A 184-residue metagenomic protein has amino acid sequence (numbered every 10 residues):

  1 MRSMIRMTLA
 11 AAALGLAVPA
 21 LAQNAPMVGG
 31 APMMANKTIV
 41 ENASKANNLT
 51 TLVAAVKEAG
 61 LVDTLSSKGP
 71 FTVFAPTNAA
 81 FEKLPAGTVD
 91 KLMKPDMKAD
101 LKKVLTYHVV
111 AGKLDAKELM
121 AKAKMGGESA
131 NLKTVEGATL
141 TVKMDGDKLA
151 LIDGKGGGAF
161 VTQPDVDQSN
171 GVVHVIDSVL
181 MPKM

Functional and structural regions predicted by a protein language model:
M1-L9: Bacterial N-terminal signal peptides that target proteins for export
R6, L21-M184: Mature, structured domains of secreted/extracytosolic soluble proteins
A17-P19: N-terminal signal peptide c-region/cleavage motif recognized by signal peptidases
